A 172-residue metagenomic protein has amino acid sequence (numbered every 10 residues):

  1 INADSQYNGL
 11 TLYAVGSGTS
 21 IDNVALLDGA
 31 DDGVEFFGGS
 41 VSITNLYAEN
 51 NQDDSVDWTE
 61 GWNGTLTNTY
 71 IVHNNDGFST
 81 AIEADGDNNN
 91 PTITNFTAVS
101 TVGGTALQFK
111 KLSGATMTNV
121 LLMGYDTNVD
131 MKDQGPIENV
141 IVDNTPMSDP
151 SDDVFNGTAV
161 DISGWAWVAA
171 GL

Functional and structural regions predicted by a protein language model:
I1-L172: Extracellular beta-rich repeat passengers
